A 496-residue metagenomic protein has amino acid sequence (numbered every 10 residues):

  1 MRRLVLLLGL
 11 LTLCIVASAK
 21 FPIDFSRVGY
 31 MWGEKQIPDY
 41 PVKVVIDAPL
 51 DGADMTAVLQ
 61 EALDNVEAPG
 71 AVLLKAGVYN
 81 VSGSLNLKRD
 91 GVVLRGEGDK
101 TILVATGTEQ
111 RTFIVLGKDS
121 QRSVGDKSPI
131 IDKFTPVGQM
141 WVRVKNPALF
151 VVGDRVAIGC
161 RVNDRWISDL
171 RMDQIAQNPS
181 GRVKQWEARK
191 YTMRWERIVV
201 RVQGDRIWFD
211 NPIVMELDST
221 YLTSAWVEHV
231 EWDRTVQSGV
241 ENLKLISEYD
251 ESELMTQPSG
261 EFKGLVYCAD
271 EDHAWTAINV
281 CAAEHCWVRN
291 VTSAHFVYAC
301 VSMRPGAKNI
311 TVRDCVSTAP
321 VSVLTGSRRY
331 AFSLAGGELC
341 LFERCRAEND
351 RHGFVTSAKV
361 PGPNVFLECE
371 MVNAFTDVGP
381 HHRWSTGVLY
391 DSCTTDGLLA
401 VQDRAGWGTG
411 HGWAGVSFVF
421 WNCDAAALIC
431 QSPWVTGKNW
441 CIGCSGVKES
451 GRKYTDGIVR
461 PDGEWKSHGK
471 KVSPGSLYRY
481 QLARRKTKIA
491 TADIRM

Functional and structural regions predicted by a protein language model:
M1-L4: Positively charged n-region of N-terminal signal peptides that target proteins for export
L10-D270, A274, W440-M496: Extracellular "leader-to-stem" segments immediately downstream of a signal peptide or signal-anchor in secreted/lumenal
L73, N86, A157, I198 (+9 more regions): Structured core elements
S84-K88, D99-K118, E228-D233, S252-Q257 (+7 more regions): Glycine-rich beta-solenoid repeat tracts in large extracellular/virion proteins
G91, E97, V236-S247, E284-H295 (+5 more regions): Right-handed parallel beta-helix
W195-V200, T235, A269-T292, S333-E338: Extended, compositionally biased low-complexity polar/Lys-Gly-rich tracts and adjacent boundary/linker regions are
V214-T220, V301, G306-S317: C-terminal/domain-terminus segments
P363-M496: Gly/Ser/Thr/Ala-enriched C-terminal appendages of enzymes
